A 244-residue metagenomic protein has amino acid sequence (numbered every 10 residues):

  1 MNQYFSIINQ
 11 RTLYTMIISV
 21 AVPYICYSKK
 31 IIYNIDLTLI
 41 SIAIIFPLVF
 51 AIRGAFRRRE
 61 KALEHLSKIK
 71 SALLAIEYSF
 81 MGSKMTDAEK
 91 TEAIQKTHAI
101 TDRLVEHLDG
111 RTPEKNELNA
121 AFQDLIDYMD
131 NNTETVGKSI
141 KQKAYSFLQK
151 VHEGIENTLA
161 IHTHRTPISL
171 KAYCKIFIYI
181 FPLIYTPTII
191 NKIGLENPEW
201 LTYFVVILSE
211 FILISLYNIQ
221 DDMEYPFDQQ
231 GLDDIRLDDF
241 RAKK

Functional and structural regions predicted by a protein language model:
M1-S67, I193-E199, L216-D221, F227-D234 (+1 more regions): N-terminal juxtamembrane/topogenic regions of multi-pass membrane proteins
I8-M16, L170-I180: Select subsegments of transmembrane alpha-helices in polytopic membrane proteins, especially boundary-proximal
L39-F46, A144, F204-I207: Hydrophobic alpha-helical transmembrane segments of multi-pass membrane proteins
P47-I94, H98: Juxtamembrane/interface alpha-helical elements of multi-pass membrane proteins
R59-L73, F147, V151-I155, I161 (+1 more regions): Intracellular alpha-helical coupling/juxtamembrane segments of multi-pass membrane proteins
I76-L170, C174: Structured inter-helical modules in multipass membrane proteins
T163-S169, T188-E196: Hydrophobic alpha-helical bundle architecture
Y173-K192, W200-L216: Bilayer-spanning, highly hydrophobic alpha-helical transmembrane segments
